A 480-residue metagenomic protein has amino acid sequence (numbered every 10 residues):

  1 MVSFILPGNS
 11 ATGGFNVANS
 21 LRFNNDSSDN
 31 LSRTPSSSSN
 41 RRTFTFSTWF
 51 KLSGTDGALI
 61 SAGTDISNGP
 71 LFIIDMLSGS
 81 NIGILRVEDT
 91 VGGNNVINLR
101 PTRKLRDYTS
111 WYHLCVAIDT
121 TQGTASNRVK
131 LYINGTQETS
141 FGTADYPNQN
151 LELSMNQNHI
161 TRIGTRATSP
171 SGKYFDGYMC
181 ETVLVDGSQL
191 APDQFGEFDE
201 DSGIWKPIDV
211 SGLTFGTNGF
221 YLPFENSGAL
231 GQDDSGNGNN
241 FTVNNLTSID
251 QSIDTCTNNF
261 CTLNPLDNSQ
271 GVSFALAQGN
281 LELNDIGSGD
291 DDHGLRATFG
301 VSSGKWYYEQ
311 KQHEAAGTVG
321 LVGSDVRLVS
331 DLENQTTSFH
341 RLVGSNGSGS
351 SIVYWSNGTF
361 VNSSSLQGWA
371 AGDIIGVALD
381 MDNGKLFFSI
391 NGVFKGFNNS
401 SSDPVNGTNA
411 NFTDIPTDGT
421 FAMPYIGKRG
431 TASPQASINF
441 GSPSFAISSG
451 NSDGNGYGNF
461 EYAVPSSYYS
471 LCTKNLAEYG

Functional and structural regions predicted by a protein language model:
M1-N19, D26-S27, G123-A125, T139-A144 (+7 more regions): Extended recognition patches within non-cytosolic domains
M1-R42, N81-R86, T90-V96, Q157-I163 (+1 more regions): Low-complexity, glycine/proline/serine-rich flexible segments
V2-N25, S47-T55, I73-Q149, V353-W355 (+2 more regions): Extracellular glycan-interaction surfaces
N24-T43, N95-R106, A167-S171, K206-L213 (+2 more regions): Short surface loop/edge beta-strand patches of beta-sandwich-type extracellular domains that form ligand-contact sites
S28-L85, G123-A125, S188-D193, F299-S302 (+2 more regions): Extracellular glycan-recognition modules
F46-L52, L114-V116, I163, M179-V183 (+5 more regions): Short hydrophobic/aromatic patches on beta-strands that form ligand-binding or substrate-lining surfaces
L153-M179, R429: Extracellular glycan-interaction patches encoded by glycine-rich segments
T318-I374, P404: Glycine-aromatic-enriched beta-strand/loop faces of beta-sandwich-type recognition domains, especially lectin-like
